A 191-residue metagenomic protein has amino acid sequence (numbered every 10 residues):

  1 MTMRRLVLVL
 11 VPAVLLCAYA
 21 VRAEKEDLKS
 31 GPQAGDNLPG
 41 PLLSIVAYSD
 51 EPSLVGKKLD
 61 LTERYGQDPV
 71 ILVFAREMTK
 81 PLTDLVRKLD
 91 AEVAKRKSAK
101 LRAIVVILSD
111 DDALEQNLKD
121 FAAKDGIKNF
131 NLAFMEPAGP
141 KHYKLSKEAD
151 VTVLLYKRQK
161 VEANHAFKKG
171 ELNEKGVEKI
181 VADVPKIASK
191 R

Functional and structural regions predicted by a protein language model:
M1-L10: Bacterial N-terminal signal peptides that target proteins for export
V9-A18: Bacterial N-terminal signal peptides
A20-Y48: N-proximal helix/coil linker or "cap" segments that precede and/or mark the start of modular domains
L43-I71, A91: A short beta-strand-turn-helix
L59-D84, L101-I104: Short active-site neighborhood of thiol/selenol oxidoreductases, capturing the structured segment around
E77-A94, E115-Q116, F121: Typically the conserved alpha-helix immediately C-terminal to a functionally engaged Cys/Sec in thioredoxin-like
F121-S146: Short, internal strand/loop/helix patches that form the active-site neighborhood or redox-interaction surface
P137-V177: Thiol/disulfide oxidoreductase modules built on the thioredoxin-like
